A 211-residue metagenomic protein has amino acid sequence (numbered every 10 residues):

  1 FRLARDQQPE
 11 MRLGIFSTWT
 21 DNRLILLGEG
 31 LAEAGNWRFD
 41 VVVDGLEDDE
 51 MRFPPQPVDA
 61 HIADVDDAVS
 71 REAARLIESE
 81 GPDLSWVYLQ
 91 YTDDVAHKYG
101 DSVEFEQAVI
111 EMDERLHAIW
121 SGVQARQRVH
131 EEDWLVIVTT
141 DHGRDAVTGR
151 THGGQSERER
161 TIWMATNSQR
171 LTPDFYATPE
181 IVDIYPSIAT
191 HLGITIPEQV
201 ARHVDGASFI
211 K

Functional and structural regions predicted by a protein language model:
F1-E80, I184, T190, R202-I210: Active-site-proximal alpha/beta segments of enzymes that process anionic O-linked groups
D6-Q8, I77-G81, V129-E131, Q155-E159: Extracellular/periplasmic catalytic domains that process cell-envelope and extracellular macromolecules
R12-S17, L76, L84-Y88, L135-V138 (+2 more regions): Structural recognition of the beta-strand scaffold that forms the well-ordered cores of secreted hydrolase catalytic
W19-R23, Y91-V95, H142-D145, Q169-T172: Solvent-exposed loop/turn segments at secondary-structure junctions within structured extracellular/periplasmic domains
G28-L31, R71-A118: Active-site His/acidic residue clusters
A60-D67, V103-D113, F175-V182: Soluble non-cytosolic domains of exported or imported proteins
E111-H152, I188: Metal-dependent active-site segment of extracytoplasmic phospho-/sulfohydrolases and closely related
H152-T195, I210: Substrate-binding rim/cap in mid-to-C-terminal beta-strand-loop elements of soluble/periplasmic
